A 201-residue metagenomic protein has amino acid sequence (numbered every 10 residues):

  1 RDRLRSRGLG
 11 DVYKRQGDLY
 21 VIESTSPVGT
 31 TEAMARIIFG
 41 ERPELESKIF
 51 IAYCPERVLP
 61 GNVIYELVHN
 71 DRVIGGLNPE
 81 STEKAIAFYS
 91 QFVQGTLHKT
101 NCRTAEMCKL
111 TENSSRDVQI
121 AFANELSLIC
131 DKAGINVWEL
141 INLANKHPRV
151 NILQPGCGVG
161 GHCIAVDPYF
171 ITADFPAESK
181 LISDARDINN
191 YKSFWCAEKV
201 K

Functional and structural regions predicted by a protein language model:
R1-Y13: Single conserved hydrophobic/aromatic residue that forms the stacking wall/gate of nucleotide- or nucleobase-binding
R15-L19, E46-S47: A short helix->loop->beta-strand "cap" motif at the edges of active sites that frequently abuts
G17-E32: Conserved Rossmann-fold NAD(P)-dependent oxidoreductase catalytic core, especially the SDR/UDP-sugar
V21, I51-A52, I182: Structural detector of well-ordered beta-strand residues that form the stable sheet scaffold of enzyme domains
S24, G75-N78, E112, R116 (+4 more regions): Hydrophobic alpha-helical scaffolding
E32-A33, V166: Generic recognition of short, well-ordered alpha-helical segments
R36-C54, V58-V150, E178: Internal alpha-helical scaffold of NAD(P)-dependent oxidoreductase catalytic cores
E83, I120, D131-K201: NAD(P)-dependent Rossmann-like dehydrogenase/reductase catalytic/cofactor-binding core
